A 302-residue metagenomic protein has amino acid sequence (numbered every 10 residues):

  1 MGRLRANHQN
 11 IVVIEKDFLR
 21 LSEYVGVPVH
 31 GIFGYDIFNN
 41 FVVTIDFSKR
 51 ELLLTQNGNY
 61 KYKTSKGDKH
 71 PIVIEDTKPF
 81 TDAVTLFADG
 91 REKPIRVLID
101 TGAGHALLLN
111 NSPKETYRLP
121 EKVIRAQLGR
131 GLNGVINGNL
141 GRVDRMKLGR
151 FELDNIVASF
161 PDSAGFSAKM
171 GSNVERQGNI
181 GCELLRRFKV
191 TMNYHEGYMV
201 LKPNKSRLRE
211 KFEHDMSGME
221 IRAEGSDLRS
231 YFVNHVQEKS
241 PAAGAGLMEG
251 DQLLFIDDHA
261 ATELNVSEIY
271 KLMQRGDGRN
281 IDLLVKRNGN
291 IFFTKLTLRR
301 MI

Functional and structural regions predicted by a protein language model:
M1-I302: Pepsin/retropepsin-fold aspartyl endopeptidases
